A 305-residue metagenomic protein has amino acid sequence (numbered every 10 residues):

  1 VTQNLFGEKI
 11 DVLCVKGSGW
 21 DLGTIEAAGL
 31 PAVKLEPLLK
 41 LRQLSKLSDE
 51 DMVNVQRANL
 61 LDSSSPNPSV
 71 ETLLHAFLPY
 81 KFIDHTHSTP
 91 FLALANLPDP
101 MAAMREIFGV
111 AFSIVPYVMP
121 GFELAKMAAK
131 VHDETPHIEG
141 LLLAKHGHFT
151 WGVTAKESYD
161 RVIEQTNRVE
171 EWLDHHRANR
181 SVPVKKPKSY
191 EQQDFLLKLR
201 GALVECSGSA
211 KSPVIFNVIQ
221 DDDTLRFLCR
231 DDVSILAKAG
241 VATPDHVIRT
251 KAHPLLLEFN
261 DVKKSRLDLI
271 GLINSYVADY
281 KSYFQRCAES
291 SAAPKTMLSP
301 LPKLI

Functional and structural regions predicted by a protein language model:
V1-I305: Glycine-rich flexible loops
